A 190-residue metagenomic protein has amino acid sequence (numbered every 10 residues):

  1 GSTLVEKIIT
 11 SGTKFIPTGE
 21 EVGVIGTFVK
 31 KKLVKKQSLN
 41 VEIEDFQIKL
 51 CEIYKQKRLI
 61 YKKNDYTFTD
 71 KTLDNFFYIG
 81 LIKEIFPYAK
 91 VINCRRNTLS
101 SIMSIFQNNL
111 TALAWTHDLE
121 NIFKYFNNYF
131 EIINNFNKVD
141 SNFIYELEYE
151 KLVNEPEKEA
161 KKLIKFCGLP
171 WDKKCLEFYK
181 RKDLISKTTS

Functional and structural regions predicted by a protein language model:
G1-S11: Glycine-rich phosphate-binding P-loop
G1-S2, Y54, I82, N97: Generic structural signal for small/hydrophobic residues in well-ordered secondary structure, especially within
V5, L50, P156: Hydrophobic (often cysteine-bearing) scaffold residues that line and stabilize catalytic clefts of nucleotide/cofactor
F15, V22-V41, K62-S190: PAPS-dependent sulfotransferase catalytic domain
K35-L50, K55-Q56: Glycine- and small hydrophobic-enriched segments that form the cores of compact globular domains
